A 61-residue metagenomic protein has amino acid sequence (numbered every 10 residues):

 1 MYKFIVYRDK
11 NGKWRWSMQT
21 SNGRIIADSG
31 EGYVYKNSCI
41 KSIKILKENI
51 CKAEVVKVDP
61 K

Functional and structural regions predicted by a protein language model:
Y2-D9, K13-Y33, S38, S42-L46: A structural feature that tracks compact, well-ordered secondary-structure segments with a strong bias toward
I45-V55: Short arginine-rich
V55, D59-K61: Short, charged, surface-exposed hinge/linker loops at domain edges that act as mobile lids or interdomain connectors
